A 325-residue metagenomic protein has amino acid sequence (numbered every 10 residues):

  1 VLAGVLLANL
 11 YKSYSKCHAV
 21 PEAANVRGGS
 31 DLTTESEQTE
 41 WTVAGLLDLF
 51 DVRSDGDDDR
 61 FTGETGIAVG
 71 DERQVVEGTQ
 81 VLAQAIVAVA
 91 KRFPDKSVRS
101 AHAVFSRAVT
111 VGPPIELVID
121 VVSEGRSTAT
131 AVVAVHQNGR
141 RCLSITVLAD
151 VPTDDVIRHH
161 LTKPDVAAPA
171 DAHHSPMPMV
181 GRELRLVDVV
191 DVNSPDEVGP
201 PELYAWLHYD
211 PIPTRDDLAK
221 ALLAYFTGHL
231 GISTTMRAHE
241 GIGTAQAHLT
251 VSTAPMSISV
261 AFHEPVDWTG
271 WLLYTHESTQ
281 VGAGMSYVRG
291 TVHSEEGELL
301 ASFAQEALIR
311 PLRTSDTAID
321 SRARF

Functional and structural regions predicted by a protein language model:
L2-N25, T33: Short, intrinsically disordered or compositionally biased N-terminal tails of bacterial proteins
L32-F325: Terminal targeting signals and extreme-terminal segments of soluble enzymes
